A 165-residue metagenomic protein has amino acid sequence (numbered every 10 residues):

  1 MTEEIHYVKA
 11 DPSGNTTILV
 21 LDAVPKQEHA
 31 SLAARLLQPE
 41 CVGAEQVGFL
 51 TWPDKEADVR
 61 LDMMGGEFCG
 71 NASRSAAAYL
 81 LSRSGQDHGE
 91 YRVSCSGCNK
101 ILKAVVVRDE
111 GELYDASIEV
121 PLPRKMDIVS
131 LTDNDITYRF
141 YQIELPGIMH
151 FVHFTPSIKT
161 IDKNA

Functional and structural regions predicted by a protein language model:
M1-Y114, E144, H150-A165: A glycine-rich beta-to-alpha transition motif near the start of alpha/beta enzyme domains, typified by
I118-I161: Surface-exposed beta-loop interaction hotspot
